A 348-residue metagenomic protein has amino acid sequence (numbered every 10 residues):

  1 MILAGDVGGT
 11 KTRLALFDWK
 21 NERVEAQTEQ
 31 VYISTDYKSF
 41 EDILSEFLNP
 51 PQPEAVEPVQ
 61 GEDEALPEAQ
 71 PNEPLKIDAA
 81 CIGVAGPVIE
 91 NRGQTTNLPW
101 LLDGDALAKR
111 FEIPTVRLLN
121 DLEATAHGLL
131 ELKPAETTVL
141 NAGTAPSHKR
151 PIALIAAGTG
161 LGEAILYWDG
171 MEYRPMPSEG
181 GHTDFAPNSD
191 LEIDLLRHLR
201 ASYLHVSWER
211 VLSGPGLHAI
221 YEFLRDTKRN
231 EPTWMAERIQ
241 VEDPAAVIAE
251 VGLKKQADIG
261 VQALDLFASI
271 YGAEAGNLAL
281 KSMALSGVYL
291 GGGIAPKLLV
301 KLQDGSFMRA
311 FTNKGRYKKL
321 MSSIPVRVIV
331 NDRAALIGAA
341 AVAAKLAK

Functional and structural regions predicted by a protein language model:
M1-E54, A69-K76, D194-K348: ATP-binding/phosphotransfer module of carbohydrate and carboxylate kinases, centering on a glycine-rich
T12, P87-I89, G160-A164, A219 (+1 more regions): Short, acidic Gly/Pro/Ser/Thr-rich loop/turn segments
P51-E54, P71-L118, E123-E136, L154 (+1 more regions): Short beta-strand-loop/turn "lid" adjacent to the catalytic site in phosphate-handling enzymes
I82-G86, A157-T159, L285-I294: Glycine-rich beta-strand-to-loop/alpha-helix junction loops that act as flexible
K133-G143, A344-A347: Short, electropositive alpha-helical surface patch
V139-A142, S147-E209, L299-L302, S306-T312 (+1 more regions): Glycine-rich phosphate-binding loop of actin/hexokinase-like ATP-binding domains
